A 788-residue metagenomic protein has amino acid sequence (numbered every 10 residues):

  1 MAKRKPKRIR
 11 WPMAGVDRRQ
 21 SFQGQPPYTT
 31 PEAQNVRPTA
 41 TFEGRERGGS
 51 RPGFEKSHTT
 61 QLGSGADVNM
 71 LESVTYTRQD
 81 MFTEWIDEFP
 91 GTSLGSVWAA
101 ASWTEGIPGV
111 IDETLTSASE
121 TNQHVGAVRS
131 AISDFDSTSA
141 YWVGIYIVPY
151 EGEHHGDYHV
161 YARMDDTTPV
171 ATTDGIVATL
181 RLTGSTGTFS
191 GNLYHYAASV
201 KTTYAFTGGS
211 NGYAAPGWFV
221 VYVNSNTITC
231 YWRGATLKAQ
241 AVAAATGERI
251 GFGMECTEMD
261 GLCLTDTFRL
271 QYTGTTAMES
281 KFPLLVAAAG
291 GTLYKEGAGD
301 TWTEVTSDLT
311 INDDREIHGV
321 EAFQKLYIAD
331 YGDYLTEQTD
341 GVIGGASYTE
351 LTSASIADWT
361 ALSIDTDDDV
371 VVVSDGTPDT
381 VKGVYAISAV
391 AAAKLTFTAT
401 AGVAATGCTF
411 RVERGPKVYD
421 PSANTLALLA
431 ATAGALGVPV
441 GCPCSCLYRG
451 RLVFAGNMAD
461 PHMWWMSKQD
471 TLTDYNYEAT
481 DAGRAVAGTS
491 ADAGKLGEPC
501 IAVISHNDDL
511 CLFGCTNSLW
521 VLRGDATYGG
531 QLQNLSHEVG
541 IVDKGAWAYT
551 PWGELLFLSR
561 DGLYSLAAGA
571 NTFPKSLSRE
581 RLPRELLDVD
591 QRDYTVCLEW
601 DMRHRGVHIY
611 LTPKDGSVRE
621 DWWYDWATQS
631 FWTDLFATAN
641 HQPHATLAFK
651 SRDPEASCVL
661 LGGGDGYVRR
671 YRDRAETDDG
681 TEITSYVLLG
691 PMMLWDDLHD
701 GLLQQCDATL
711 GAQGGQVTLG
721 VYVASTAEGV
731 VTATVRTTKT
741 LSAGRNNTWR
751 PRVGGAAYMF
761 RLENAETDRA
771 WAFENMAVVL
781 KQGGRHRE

Functional and structural regions predicted by a protein language model:
A2-D80, T276-T292, E296-T303, T310-K325 (+3 more regions): Beta-sheet repeat architectures centered on beta-propellers
T77-A277: Extracellular glycan-recognition regions
E84-A99, Y194-Y196, Y231, G290-G299 (+5 more regions): Short beta-strand segments and strand-loop junctions that repeat across beta-rich extracellular domains
G91-G95, T167, N226, D333 (+5 more regions): Acidic glycine-/aspartate-rich tracts in secreted/extracellular proteins
V170-T173, S199-A205, A235-A239, D300-V305 (+6 more regions): Surface-exposed loop/edge segments in extracytoplasmic proteins
T257-T267, G383, T767-E774: Extracellular carbohydrate recognition
G274-A277, L309, Y334-T366, V373-V438: Small/polar beta-strand repeat architecture
T306-I311, A427-T595, F636: Beta-propeller and closely related beta-pinwheel folds
